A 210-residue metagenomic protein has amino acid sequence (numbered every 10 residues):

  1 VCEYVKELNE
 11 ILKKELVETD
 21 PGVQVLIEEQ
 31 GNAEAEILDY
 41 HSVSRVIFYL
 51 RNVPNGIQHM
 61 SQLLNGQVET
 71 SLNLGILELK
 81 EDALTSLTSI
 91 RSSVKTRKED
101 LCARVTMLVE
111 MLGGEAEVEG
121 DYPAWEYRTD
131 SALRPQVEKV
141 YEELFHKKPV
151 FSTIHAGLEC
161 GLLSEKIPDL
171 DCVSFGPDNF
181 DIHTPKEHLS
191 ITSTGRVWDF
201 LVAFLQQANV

Functional and structural regions predicted by a protein language model:
V1-E3, H41-R51, Q58-H59, E99-C102 (+4 more regions): His/Asp/Glu-rich mid-to-C-terminal helical/loop segments that flank catalytic regions of hydrolases
V1-R91: Midchain, well-structured core segments that form catalytic/ion-binding scaffolds
Y4-E15, R104-L112, A132, Q136-L144 (+3 more regions): Generic non-transmembrane alpha-helical segments
L12, L16-T19, A116, K148 (+1 more regions): Secondary-structure transition/capping residues
Q24-L26, E115, D171: Conserved beta-strand segments of alpha/beta enzyme cores
E34-Y40, E126-S131, E159-S164, T184: Short, solvent-exposed polar/charged micro-motifs at secondary-structure junctions
Q67-A156: Substrate-recognition/cap regions that form aromatic- and gly/pro-loop-enriched pockets for small-molecule ligands
E69-S71, G75-D82, L144-F204: Zn-dependent metallopeptidase/amidohydrolase metal-coordination segment
